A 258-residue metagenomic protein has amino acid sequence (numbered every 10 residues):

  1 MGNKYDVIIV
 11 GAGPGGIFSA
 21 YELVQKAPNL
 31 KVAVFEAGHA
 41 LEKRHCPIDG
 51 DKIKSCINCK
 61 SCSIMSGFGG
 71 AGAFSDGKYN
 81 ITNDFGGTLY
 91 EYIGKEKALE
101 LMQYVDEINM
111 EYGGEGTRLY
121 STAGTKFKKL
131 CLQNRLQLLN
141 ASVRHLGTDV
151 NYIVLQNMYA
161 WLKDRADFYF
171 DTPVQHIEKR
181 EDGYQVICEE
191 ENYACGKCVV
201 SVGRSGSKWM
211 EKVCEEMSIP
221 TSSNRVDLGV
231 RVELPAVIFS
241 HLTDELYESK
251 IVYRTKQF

Functional and structural regions predicted by a protein language model:
G2-G86, A123-T125, K129-F258: Residues forming the flavin
G67-T117: Dinucleotide-binding Rossmann-like beta1-alpha1 core, especially the glycine-rich loop that anchors the ADP
Y120: P-loop NTPase catalytic cores that bind/hydrolyze ATP
